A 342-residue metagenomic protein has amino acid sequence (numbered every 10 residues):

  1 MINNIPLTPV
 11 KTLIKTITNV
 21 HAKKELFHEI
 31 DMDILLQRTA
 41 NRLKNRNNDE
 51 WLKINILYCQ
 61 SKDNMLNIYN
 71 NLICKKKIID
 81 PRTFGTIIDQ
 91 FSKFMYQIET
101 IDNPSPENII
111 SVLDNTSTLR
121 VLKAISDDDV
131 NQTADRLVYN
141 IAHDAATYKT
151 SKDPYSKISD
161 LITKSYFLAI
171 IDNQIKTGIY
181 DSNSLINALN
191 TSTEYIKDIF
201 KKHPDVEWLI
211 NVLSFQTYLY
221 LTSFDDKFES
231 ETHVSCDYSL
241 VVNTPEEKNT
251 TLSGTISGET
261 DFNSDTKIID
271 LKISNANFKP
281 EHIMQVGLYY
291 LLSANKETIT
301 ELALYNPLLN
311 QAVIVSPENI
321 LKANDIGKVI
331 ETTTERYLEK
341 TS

Functional and structural regions predicted by a protein language model:
M1-S253: Metal-dependent nuclease catalytic cores that hydrolyze phosphodiester bonds in DNA/RNA, characterized by
G254-E259: Short, flexible loop/turn motifs enriched in small residues
T260-N275: Conserved catalytic cores of phosphodiester-cleaving nucleases, focusing on short active-site segments
I269, A303-Y305: Hydrophobic/aromatic beta-strand patches that form the interior of the parallel beta-sheet core in alpha/beta enzyme
A276-P280: A generic structural signal for short coil/turn motifs at secondary-structure boundaries
I283-A303: Metal-dependent nuclease catalytic cores in nucleic-acid-processing enzymes, especially RNase H-like/related
N306-S342: Domain-level recognition of nuclease-like catalytic cores that cleave nucleotide substrates
